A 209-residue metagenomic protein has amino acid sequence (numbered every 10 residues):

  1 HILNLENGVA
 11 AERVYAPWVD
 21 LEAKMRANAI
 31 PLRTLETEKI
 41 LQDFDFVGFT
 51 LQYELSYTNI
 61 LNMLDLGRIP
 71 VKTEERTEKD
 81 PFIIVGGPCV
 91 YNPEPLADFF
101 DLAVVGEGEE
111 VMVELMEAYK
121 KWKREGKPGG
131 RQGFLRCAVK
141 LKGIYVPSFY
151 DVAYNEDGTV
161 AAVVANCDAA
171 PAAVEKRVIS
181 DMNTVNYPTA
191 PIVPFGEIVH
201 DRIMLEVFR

Functional and structural regions predicted by a protein language model:
H1-A10: Short helix-loop-beta junction
E12-V14: General small-molecule cofactor/ligand-binding pocket signal
A16-C167: Glycine-rich beta-alpha loop elements in corrinoid/cobalamin-binding modules across cobalamin-dependent enzymes
D45, V207-R209: Flexible, glycine-rich loop/tail regions that form catalytic "lids" or insertion modules at the edges of active sites
G158-V207: N-terminal [4Fe-4S]-dependent radical SAM core
